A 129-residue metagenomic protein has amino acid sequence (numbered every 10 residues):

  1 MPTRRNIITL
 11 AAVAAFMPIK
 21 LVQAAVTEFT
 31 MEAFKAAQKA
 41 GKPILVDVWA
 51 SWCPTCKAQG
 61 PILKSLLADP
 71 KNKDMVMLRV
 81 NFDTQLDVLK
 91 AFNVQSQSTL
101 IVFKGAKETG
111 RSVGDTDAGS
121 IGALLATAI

Functional and structural regions predicted by a protein language model:
M1-V13: N-terminal secretory signal peptides and thylakoid transit peptides that target proteins across membranes
K20-A24: Sec/Tat signal peptide C-region and signal peptidase I cleavage site
T27-K42: A short beta-strand-turn-helix
A40-S51: Short active-site neighborhood of thiol/selenol oxidoreductases, capturing the structured segment around
K57-D69: Typically the conserved alpha-helix immediately C-terminal to a functionally engaged Cys/Sec in thioredoxin-like
N72-L86: Thiol-based oxidoreductase modules, predominantly thioredoxin-like and allied folds used for disulfide exchange
F92-I101: Structural micro-motif
K104-I129: Non-catalytic, surface beta->alpha helical segment in thiol-disulfide oxidoreductase systems
